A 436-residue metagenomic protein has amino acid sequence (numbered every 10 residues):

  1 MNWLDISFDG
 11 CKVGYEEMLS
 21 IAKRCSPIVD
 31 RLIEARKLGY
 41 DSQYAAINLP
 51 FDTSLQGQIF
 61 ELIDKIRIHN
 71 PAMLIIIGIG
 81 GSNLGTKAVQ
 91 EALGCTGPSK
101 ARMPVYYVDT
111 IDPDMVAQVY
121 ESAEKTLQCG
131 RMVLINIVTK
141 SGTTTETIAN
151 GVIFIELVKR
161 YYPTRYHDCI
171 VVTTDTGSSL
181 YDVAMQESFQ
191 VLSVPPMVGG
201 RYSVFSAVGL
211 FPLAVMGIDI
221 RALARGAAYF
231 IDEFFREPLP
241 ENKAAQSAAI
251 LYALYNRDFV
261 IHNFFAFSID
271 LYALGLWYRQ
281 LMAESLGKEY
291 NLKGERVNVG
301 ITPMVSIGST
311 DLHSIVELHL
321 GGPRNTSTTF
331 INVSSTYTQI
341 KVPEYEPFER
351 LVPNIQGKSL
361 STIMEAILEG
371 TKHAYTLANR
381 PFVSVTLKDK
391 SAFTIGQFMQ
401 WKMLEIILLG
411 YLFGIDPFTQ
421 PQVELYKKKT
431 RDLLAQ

Functional and structural regions predicted by a protein language model:
M1-N70, E344-R350, N354-I355: Extended, charge-enriched "interface" segments that sit outside catalytic cores
G39-Y40, I59-A72, V119-M132, I250-V260 (+1 more regions): Glycine-rich phosphate/diphosphate-binding loops that line cofactor/substrate pockets in enzymes
D64, I68-P238, K428, D432: Glycine-rich phosphate-binding loops that contact phosphosugars or nucleotide phosphates
S82-G85, P113-M115, T143-E146, S178-Y181 (+6 more regions): Flexible loop/turn segments at secondary-structure boundaries
M103, Q190-M197, G300, V352-Q356 (+1 more regions): Short beta-alpha connecting loops at secondary-structure transitions that line or flank enzyme active sites
Y161-T329, T419-Q436: Active-site phosphate/pyrophosphate-binding segments
N298, M304-K390: Helicase-primase coupling helices
G396-Q436: Generic C-terminus detector
